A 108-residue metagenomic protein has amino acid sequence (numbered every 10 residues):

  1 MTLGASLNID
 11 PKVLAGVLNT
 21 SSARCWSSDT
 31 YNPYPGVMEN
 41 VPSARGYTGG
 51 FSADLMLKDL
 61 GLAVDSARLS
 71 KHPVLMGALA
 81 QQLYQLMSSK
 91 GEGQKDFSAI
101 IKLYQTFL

Functional and structural regions predicted by a protein language model:
M1-L108: Helical "substrate-binding/catalytic lid" subdomain of Rossmann-like NAD(P)-dependent dehydrogenases/reductases
